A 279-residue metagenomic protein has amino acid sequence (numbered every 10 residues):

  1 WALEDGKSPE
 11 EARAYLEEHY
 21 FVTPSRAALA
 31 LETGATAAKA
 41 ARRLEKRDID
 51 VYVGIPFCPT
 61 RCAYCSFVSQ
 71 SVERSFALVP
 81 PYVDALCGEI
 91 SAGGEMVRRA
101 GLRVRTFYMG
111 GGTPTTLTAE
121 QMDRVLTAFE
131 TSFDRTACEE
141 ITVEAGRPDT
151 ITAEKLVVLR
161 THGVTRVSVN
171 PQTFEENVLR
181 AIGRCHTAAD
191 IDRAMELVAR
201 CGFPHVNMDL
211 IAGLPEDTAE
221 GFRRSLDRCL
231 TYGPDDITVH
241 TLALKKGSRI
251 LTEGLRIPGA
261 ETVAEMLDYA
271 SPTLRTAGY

Functional and structural regions predicted by a protein language model:
E4-Y52, A100-G101: N-terminal [4Fe-4S]-dependent radical SAM core
D5, R275-T276: Alpha-helix C-terminal capping/termination sites
S8-A27, Y52-T60, E120-L126, M195-D209: Short, charge-rich amphipathic segments
D48-V83: Canonical Radical SAM [4Fe-4S] cluster-binding loop centered on the CxxxCxxC motif and its immediate flanking residues
S69-A270, R275: Conserved non-cysteine loop/helix-boundary elements of the Radical SAM core domain that shape
